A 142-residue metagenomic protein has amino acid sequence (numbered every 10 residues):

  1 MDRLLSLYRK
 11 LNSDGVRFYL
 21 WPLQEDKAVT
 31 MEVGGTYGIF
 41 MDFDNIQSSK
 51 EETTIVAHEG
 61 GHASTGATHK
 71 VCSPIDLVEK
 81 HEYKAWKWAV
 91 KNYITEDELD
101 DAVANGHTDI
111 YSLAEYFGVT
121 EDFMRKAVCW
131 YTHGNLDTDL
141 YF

Functional and structural regions predicted by a protein language model:
M1-F142: Active-site hotspot residues in diverse enzymes, especially metal/ion-binding acidic/histidine motifs
